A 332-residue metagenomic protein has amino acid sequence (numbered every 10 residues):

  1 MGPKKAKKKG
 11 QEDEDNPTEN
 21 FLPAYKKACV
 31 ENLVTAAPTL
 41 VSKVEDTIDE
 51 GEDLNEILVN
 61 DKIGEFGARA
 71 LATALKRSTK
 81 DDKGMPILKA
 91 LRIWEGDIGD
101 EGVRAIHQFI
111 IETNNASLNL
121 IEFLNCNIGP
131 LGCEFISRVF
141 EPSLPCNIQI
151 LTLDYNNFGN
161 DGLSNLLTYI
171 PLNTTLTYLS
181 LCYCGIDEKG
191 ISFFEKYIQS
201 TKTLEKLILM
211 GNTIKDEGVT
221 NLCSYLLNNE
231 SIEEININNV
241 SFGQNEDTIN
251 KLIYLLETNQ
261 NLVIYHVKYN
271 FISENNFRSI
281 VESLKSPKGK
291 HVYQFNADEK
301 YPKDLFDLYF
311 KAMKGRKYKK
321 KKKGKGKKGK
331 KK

Functional and structural regions predicted by a protein language model:
M1-K332: Leucine-rich tandem repeat or coiled-coil scaffolds
